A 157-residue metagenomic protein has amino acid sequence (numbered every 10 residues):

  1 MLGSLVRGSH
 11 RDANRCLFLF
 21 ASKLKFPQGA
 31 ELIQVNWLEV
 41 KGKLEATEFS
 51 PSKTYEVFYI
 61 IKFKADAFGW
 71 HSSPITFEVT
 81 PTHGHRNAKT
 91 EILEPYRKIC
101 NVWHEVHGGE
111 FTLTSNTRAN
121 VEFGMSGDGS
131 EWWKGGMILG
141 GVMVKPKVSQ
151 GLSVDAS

Functional and structural regions predicted by a protein language model:
M1-S157: Plant-skewed but cross-kingdom recognition/interaction modules and surfaces
